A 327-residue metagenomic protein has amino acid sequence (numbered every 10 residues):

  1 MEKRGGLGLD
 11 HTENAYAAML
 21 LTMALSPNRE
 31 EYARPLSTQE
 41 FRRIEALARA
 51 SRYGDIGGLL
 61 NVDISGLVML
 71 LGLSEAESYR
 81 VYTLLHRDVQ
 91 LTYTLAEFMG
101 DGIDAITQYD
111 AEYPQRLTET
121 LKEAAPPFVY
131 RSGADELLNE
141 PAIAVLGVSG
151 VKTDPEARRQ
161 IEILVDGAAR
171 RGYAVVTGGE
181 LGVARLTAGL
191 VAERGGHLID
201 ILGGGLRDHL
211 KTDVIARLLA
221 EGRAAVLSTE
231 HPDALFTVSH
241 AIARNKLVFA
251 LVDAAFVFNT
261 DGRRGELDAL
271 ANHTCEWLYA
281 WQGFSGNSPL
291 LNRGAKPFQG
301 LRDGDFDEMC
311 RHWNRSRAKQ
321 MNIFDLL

Functional and structural regions predicted by a protein language model:
E2-E30, Y93, D101, Q108-L327: Glycine-biased, small-residue-rich flexible motifs in mid-sequence functional cores and linkers
E2-Y109: Short, small/acidic-rich helices and loops at N termini and domain boundaries of DNA replication/processing enzymes
